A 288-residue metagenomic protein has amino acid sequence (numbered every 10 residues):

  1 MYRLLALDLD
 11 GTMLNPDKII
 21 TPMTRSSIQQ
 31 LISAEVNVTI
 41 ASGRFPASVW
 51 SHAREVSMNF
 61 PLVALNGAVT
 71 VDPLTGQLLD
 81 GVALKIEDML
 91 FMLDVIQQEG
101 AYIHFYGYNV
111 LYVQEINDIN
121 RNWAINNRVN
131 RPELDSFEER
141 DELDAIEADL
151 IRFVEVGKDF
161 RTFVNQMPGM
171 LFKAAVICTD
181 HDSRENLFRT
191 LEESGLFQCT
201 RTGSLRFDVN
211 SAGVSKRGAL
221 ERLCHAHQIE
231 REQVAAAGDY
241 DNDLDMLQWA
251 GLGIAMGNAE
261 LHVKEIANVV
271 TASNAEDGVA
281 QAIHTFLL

Functional and structural regions predicted by a protein language model:
M1-L4, N15, T21, E192 (+2 more regions): Mg2+-dependent phosphoryl-transfer enzymes with acidic/Ser/Thr/Gly-rich catalytic loops
R3-P16, M92: Asp-based phosphoryl-transfer active-site loop
P22-E139: Active-site phosphate-binding/coordination module
T24, V49-A53, L187, V263 (+1 more regions): Hydrophobic packing residues within well-ordered alpha-helices of enzyme cores
E35-T39, N59-F60, F172-K173, E232-Q233 (+1 more regions): Short active-site oxyanion
P46-W50, S183-E185, R217, D243-L244: Short, well-ordered alpha-helical microsegments
L62, L78, E155-G157, C199 (+2 more regions): Conserved beta-strand scaffold positions in the cores of enzyme catalytic domains, especially in NTP/NDP-utilizing
E99-A101, Y106-V234: Conserved acidic, metal-coordinating active-site core of Asp-based, Mg2+-dependent phosphoryl-transfer enzymes
